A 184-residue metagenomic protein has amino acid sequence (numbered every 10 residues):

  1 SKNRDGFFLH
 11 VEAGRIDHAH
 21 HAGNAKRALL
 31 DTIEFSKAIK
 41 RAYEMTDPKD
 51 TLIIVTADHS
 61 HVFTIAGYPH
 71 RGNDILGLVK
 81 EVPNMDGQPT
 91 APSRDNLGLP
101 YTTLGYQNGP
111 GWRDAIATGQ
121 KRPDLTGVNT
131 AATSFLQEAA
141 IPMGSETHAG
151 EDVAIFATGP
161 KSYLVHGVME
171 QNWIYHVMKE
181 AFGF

Functional and structural regions predicted by a protein language model:
S1-F184: A post-motif C-terminal structural segment
